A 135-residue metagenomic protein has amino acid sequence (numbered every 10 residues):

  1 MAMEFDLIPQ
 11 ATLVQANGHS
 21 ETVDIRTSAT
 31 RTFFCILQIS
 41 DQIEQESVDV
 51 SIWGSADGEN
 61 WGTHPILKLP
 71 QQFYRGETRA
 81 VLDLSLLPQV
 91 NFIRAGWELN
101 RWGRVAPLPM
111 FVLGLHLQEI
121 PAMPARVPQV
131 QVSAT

Functional and structural regions predicted by a protein language model:
M1-L13, W102-T135: C-terminal interaction-tip segments
M1-R31: Transition segment at domain starts
P9-T12, T63-F73: Solvent-exposed serine/threonine-rich low-complexity stretches and specific carbohydrate-binding patches
H19, G58-H64: Tryptophan-centered short beta-strand motifs
E21-I25, G76-L86: Exposed aromatic-hydrophobic patches
T30-L37, L86-P109, L113: Noncatalytic modules at the cell exterior or secretory-pathway interfaces, chiefly beta-strand-rich lectin/adhesion
I43-V50: Short coil-to-beta strand junction motifs in C2/discoidin
